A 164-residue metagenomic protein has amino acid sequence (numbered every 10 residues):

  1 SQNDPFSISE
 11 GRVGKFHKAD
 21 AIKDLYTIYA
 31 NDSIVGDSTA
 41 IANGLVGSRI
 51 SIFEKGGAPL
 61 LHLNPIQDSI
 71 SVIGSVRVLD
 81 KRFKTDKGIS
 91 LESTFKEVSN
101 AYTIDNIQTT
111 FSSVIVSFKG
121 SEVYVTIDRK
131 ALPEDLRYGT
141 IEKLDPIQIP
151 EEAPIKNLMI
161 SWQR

Functional and structural regions predicted by a protein language model:
S1-F111, G120-S121, I141-R164: Short helix/turn-capping signatures at newly exposed starts of structured segments
V114-I115: An anionic, turn-rich surface loop/hairpin at beta-sheet edges that serves as a generic interaction/coordination patch
V123-T140: Long, compositionally biased
